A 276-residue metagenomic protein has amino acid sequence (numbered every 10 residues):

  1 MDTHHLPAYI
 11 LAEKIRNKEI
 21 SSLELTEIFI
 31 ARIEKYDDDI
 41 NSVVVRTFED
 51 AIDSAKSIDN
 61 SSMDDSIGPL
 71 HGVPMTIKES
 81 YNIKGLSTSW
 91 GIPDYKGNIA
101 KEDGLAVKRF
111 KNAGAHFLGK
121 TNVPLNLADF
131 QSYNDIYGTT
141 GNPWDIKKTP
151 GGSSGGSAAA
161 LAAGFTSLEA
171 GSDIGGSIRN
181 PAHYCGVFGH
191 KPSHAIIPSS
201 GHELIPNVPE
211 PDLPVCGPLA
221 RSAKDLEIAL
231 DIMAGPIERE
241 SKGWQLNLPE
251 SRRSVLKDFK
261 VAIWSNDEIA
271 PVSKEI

Functional and structural regions predicted by a protein language model:
M1-I52: An N-terminal boundary/leader segment
K18, K78, S222: Short, conserved phosphate/pyrophosphate- and ester-handling motifs at nucleotide-, phospho-/glycolipid
S22-E27, K56-D59, V272-I276: Acyltransferase
E49-K56, G114-A115: Long amphipathic alpha-helix in the N-terminal Rossmann-like dinucleotide-binding domain of NAD(P)-dependent
I58-P74, D225, R252-A262: Immediate post-signal peptide segment of exported/extracytoplasmic ligand-binding proteins
L70-C216, W264-N266: Short glycine/serine-rich loop/turn segments
K191-E275: A short helix-breaking turn/cap at a secondary-structure junction
